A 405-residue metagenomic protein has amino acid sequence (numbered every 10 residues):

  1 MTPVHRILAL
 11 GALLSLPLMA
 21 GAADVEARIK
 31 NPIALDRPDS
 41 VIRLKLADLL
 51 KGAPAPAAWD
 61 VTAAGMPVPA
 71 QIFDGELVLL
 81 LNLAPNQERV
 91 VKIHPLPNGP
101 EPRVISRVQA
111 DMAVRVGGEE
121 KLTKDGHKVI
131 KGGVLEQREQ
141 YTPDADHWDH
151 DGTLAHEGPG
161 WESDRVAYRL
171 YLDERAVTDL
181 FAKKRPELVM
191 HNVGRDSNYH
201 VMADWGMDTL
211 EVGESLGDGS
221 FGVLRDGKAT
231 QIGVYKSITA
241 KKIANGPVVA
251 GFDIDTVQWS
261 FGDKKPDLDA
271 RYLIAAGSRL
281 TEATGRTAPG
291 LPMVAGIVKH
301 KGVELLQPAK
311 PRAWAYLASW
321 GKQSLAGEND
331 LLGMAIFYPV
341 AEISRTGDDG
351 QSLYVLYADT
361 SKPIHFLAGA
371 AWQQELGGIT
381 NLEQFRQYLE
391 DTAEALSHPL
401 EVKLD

Functional and structural regions predicted by a protein language model:
M1-A9: Bacterial N-terminal signal peptides that target proteins for export
A9-P17: Bacterial N-terminal signal peptides
A23-D149, H156: Alpha-mannosidase-like glycoside hydrolase catalytic domains involved in N-glycan trimming, generalizing to other
D24-K30, V294-R345: Polysaccharide-binding surfaces and accessory modules of carbohydrate-active proteins
F73-L83, M334-D405: Beta-strand-rich recognition/accessory modules
G99-I232: Solvent-exposed N-terminal domain segments of exported/luminal and surface proteins
A203-A275: Extended, loop-rich substrate-binding clefts of extracytoplasmic carbohydrate-active enzymes
L268-A270, R279-K310: Acidic (Asp/Glu-rich), glycine- and aromatic
